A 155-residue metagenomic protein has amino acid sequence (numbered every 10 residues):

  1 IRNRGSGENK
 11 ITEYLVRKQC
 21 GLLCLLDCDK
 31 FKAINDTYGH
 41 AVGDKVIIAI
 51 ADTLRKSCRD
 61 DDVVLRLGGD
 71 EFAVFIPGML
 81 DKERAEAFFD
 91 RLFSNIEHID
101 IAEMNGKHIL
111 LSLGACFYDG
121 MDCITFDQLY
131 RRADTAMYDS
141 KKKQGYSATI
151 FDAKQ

Functional and structural regions predicted by a protein language model:
I1-L22, D29-R59, L65-G69, A73-V74 (+3 more regions): Conserved long alpha-helical elements within nucleotide-processing catalytic cores of c-di-GMP signaling and class III
G21, D70, I109-L111, Y146: Change "...and in nucleic-acid phosphodiester-cleaving endonucleases..." to "...and in nucleic-acid processing enzymes
L22-C24, L65, G114-C116, T149: Conserved beta-strand cores of small sensory beta-sandwich domains that regulate signal transduction, primarily PAS/PAC
D36, P77, K142, A153: Short, conserved catalytic or interaction motifs in soluble domains
R66, I96-S112, K141: Catalytic core regions of nucleotide second-messenger enzymes
F72, G78, E97: Conserved catalytic/coupling elements of P-loop NTPase cores
F75-A85, E103-G106, L111-L129, K154: Catalytic strand-loop-helix junctions within cyclic-nucleotide turnover domains
F89-D90, Y118-G145: Catalytic-core segments of nucleotide cyclases and related cyclic-nucleotide turnover enzymes
